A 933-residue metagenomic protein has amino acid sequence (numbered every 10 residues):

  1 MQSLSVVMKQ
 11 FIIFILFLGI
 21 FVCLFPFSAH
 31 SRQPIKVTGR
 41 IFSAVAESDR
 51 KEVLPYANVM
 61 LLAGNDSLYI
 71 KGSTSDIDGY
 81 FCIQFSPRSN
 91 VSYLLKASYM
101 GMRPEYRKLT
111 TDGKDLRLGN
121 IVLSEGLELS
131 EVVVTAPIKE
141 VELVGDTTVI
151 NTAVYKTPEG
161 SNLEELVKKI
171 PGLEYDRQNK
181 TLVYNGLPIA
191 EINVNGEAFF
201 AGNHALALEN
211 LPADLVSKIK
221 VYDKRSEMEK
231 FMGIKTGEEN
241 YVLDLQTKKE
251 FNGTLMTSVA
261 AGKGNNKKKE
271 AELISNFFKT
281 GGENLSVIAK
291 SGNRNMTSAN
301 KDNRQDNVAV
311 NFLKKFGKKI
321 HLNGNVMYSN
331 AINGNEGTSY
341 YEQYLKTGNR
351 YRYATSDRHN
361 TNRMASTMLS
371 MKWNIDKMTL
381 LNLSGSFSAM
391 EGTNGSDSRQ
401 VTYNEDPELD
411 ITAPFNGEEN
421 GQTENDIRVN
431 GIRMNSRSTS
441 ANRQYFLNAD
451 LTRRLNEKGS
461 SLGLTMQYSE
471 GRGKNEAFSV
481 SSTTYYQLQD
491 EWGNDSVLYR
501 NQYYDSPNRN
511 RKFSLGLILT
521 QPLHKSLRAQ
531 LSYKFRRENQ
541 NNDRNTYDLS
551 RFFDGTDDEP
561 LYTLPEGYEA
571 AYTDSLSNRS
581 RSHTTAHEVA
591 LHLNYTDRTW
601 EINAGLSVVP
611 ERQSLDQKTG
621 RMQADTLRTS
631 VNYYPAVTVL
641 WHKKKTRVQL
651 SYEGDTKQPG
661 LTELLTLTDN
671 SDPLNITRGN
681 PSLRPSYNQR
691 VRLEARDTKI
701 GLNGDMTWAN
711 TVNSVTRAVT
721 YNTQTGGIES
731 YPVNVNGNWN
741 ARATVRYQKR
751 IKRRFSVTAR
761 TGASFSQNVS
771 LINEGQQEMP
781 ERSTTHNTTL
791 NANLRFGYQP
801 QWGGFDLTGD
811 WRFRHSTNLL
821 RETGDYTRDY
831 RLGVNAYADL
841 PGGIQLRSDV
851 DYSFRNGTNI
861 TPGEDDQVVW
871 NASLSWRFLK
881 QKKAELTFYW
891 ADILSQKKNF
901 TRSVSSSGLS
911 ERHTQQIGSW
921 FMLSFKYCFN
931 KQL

Functional and structural regions predicted by a protein language model:
H30-P34, D78-Y80, R103-E105, T110 (+14 more regions): Membrane-proximal, glycine/serine-rich, low-complexity loop/turn segments characteristic of large bacterial
A46-G64, L143: Short, ordered, surface-exposed loop/turn motifs in non-cytosolic proteins
L62-L68, R88-K108: A short, solvent-exposed loop/turn motif at the edges and junctions of modular extracellular/periplasmic domains
N65-Y80: Short, acidic Ser/Thr/Gly-rich low-complexity loop/linker segments typical of extracellular and cell-surface proteins
D146, R304, E336-Y353, T402-R428 (+8 more regions): Surface-exposed loop/turn segments flanking beta-strands in extracellular/periplasmic regions
R500-Q502, S514, R528-H642: Signature of Gram-negative outer-membrane beta-barrel scaffolds
D574, R678, R684, N703-P800: Outer membrane beta-barrel strand-and-loop segments of large Gram-negative receptors, especially TonB-dependent
N791-F813, R821-L933: Conserved C-terminal beta-signal and adjacent last beta-strands/turns of outer-membrane beta-barrel proteins
